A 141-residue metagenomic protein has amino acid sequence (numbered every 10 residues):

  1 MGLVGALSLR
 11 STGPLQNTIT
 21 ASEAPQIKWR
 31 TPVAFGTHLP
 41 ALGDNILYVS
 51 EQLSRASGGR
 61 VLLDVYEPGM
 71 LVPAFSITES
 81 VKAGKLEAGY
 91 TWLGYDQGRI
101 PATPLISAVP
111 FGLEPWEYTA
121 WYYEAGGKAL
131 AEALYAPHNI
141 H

Functional and structural regions predicted by a protein language model:
M1-K28: Short, low-complexity disordered leader/linker segments with a strong preference for bacterial N-terminal type II
S8-R10, E51, W92-H141: Contiguous mixed-secondary-structure segments that line small-molecule binding/active-site clefts of soluble domains
W29-R30, F35-G36, Y135-H141: Short loop->beta-strand "edge-of-pocket" segments that line small-molecule binding or catalytic clefts across diverse
R30-L47, P68-V72: Extracytoplasmic "Venus flytrap"
R30-T31, L63, A88-W92, H141: Structural recognition of the beta-strand scaffold that forms the well-ordered cores of secreted hydrolase catalytic
L39-D64, A125, A129: Short, polar/charged alpha-helical segment
G59-V61, I77-G94: Alpha-to-beta junction loops
V65-E79: Short helix-initiation/N-cap motifs at beta->coil->alpha
